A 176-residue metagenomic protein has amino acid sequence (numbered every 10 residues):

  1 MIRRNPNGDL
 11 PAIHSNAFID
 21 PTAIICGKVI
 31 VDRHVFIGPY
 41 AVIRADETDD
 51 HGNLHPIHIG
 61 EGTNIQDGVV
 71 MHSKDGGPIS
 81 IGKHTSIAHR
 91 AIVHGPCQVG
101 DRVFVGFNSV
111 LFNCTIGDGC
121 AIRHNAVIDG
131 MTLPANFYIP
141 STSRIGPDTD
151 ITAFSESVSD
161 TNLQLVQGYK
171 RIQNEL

Functional and structural regions predicted by a protein language model:
M1-Y40: N-terminal segments that cap or nucleate solenoid repeat domains
I2-A12, Y40, R44-D46, D50-P56 (+7 more regions): Glycine-rich hexapeptide-repeat left-handed beta-helix
